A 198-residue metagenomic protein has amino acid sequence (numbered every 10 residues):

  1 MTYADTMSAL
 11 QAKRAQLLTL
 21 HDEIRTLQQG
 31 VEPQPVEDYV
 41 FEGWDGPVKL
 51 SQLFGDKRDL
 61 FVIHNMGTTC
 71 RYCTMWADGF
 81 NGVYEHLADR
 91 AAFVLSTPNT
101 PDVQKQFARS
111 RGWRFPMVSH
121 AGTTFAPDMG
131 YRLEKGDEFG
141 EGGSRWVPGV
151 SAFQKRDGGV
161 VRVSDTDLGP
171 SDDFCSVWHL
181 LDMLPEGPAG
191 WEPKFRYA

Functional and structural regions predicted by a protein language model:
M1-A12: Short, charged, low-complexity amphipathic alpha-helix
A15-L53: N-terminal "domain-start" segment that seeds a small globular fold
L50-R71: Short active-site neighborhood of thiol/selenol oxidoreductases, capturing the structured segment around
T68, M75-L95: Conserved helix-turn-beta segment immediately C-terminal to the redox Cys motif in thioredoxin-like folds
T69-Y72, G82, M117, G130-E134: Hydrophobic small-molecule pocket/channel-lining residues, especially in calycin-type beta-barrels
A88-V103, R114-F125: Thiol-based oxidoreductase modules, predominantly thioredoxin-like and allied folds used for disulfide exchange
K105-A108, M129: A short acidic (Asp/Glu
S119-A198: Thiol/selenol-based redox catalytic cores and closely related redox-interacting motifs
